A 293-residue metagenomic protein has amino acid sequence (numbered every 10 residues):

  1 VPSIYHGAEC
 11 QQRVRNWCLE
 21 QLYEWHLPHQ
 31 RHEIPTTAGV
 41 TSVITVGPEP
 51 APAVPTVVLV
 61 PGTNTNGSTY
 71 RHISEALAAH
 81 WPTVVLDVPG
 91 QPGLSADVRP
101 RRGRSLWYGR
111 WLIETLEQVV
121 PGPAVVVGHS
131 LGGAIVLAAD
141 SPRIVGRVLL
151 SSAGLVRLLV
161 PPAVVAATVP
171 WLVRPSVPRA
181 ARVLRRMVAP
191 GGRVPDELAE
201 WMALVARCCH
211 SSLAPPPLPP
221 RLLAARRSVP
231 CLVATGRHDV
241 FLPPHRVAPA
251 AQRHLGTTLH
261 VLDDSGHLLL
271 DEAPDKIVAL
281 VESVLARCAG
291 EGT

Functional and structural regions predicted by a protein language model:
V1-T56, H80-W81, P121-G122, E282 (+1 more regions): Alpha/beta-hydrolase fold catalytic core
I44-G93: Conserved HGGG/HGGXW glycine-rich cap/lid loop of the alpha/beta-hydrolase fold
V85-V125: Active-site loop/oxyanion-hole signature of alpha/beta-hydrolase fold enzymes
L137-R174: Flexible "cap/lid" loop of the alpha/beta hydrolase fold
L158-A163, R174-S228: Conserved alpha/beta-hydrolase catalytic His-Asp/Glu region
R226-R227, V233-T235, D239: Short beta-strand/loop motif that positions the catalytic acidic residue of the alpha/beta-hydrolase fold
R237-L242, H267-L268: Acidic catalytic loop of the alpha/beta-hydrolase fold
S265-V278: Catalytic histidine-centered segment of alpha/beta-hydrolase-like enzymes
